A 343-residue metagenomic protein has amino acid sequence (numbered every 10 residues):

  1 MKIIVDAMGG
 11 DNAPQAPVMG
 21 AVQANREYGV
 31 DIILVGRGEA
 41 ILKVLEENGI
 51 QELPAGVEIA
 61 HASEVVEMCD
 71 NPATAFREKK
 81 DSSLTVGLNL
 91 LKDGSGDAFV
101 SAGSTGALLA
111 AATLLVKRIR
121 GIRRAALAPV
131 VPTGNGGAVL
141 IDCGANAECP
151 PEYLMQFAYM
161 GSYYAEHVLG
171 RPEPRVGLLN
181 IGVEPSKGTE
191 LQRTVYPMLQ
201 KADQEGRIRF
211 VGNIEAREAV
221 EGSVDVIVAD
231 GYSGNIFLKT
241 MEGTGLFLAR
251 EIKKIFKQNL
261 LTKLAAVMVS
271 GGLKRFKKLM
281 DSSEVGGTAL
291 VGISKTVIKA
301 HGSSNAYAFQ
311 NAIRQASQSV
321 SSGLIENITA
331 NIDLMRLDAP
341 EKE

Functional and structural regions predicted by a protein language model:
M1-K43: N-terminal phosphate-binding or glycine-rich loops at protein starts, especially the Walker A/P-loop of NTPases
I3-P14, A145-M155, K299-A306: Short, glycine-rich nucleotide/cofactor-binding loops
N12-P17, D81-G94, A98-A112, I119 (+6 more regions): Short glycine/serine/threonine-rich phosphate/pyrophosphate-binding segments that cradle anionic phosphate groups
P14-A16, Y28-I33, E39, A147-A216 (+2 more regions): Glycine-rich phosphate/diphosphate-binding loop of Rossmann-like nucleotide-binding domains
I50-G96: Phosphate/nucleotide-donor binding subsite
L90-L109, K187, Q192-M198, A202-R275: Glycine-rich phosphate-binding loop
T113-A126, V130-L140, S223-I227, G231-E341: Glycine-rich phosphate/nucleotide-binding loop
L169-G170, V176, I181-R207, S304-E343: Glycine-rich phosphate/pyrophosphate-binding loop and the adjoining helix
